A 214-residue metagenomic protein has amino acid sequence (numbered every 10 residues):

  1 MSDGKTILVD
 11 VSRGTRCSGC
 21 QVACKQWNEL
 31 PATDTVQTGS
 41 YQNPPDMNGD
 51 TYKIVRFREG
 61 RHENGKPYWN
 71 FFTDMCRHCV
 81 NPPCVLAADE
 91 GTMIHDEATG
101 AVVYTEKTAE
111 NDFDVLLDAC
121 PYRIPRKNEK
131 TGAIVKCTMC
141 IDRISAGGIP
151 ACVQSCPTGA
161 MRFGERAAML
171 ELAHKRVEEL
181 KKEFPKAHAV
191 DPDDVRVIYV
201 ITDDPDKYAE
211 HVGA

Functional and structural regions predicted by a protein language model:
M1-A214: Non-ligating segments of multi-cofactor redox enzymes
